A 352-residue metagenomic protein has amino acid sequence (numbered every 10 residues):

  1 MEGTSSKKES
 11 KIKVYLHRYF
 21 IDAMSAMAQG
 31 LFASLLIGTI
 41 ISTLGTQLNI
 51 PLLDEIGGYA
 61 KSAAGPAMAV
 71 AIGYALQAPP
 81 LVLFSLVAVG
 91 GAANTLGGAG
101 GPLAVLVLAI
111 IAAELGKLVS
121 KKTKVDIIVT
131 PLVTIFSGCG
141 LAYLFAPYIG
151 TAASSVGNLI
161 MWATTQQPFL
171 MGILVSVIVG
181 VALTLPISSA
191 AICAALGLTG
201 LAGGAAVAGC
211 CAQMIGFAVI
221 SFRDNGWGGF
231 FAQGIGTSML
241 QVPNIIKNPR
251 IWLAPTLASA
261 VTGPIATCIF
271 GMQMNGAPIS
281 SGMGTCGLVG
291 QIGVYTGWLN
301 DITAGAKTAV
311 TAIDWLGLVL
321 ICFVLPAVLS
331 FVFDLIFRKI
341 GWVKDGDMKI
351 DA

Functional and structural regions predicted by a protein language model:
E2-A352: Pore-lining transmembrane helices
